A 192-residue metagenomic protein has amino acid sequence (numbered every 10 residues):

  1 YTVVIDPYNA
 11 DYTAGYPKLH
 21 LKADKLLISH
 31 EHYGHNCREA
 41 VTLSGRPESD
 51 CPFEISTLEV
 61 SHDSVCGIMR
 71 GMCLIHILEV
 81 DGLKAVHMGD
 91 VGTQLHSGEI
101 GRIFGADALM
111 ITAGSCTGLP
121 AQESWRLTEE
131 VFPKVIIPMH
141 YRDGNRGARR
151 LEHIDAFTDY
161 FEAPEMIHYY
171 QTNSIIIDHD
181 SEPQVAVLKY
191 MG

Functional and structural regions predicted by a protein language model:
Y1, F132-V135: A short helix->loop->beta-strand "cap" motif at the edges of active sites that frequently abuts
Y1-I28, Y33-R46, E59, D63-G71 (+1 more regions): Pre-active-site segment of Zn-dependent metallo-hydrolases
T2-Y8, E54-H62, I75-I77, K84-D90 (+1 more regions): Active-site-proximal beta-strand elements of phosphoester/diester hydrolases
K18-K22, E79, R102-G105, H179-S181: Flexible, charged surface loops at secondary-structure boundaries
D24, D107, K134: Conserved acidic residues
G34-G82, E162-D180: Metallo-beta-lactamase
G67-V131: Active-site-proximal loop/helix segments of hydrolase catalytic cores
M69-R70, V135-G192: Binuclear metal-ion centers of metallo-dependent hydrolases, dominated by the metallo-beta-lactamase
